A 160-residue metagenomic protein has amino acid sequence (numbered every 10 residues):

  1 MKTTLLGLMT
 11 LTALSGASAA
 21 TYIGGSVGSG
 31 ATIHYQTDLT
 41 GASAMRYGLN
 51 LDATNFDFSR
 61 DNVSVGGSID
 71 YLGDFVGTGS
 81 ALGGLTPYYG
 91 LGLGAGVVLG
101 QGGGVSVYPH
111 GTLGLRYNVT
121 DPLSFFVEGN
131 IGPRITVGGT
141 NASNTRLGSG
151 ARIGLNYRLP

Functional and structural regions predicted by a protein language model:
M1-A20: Cleavable N-terminal export/targeting peptides
S15-G16, T32-T40: Short, low-complexity, intrinsically disordered N-terminal segments
A19-G24, S43-R46: Short, hydrophobic/aromatic-rich segments at coil-to-beta transitions
Y22-H34, A53-V63, V97-V105, V137-R146: Solvent-exposed loop/turn segments connecting transmembrane beta-strands in outer-membrane beta-barrel proteins
L39-F125, R152, Y157-P160: Gram-negative (and chloroplast) outer-membrane scaffold detector with strong preference for beta-barrel transmembrane
N130: C-terminal binding/interaction regions
R134: Active-site loop signature of alpha/beta-hydrolase-fold enzymes
